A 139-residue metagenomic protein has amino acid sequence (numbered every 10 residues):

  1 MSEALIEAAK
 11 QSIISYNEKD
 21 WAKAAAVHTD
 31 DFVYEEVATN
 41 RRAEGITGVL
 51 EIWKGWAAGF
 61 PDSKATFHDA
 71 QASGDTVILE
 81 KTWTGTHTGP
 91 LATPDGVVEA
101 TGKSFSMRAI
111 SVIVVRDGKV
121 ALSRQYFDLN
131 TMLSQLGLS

Functional and structural regions predicted by a protein language model:
M1-S139: C-terminal and inter-domain tail/linker signature
